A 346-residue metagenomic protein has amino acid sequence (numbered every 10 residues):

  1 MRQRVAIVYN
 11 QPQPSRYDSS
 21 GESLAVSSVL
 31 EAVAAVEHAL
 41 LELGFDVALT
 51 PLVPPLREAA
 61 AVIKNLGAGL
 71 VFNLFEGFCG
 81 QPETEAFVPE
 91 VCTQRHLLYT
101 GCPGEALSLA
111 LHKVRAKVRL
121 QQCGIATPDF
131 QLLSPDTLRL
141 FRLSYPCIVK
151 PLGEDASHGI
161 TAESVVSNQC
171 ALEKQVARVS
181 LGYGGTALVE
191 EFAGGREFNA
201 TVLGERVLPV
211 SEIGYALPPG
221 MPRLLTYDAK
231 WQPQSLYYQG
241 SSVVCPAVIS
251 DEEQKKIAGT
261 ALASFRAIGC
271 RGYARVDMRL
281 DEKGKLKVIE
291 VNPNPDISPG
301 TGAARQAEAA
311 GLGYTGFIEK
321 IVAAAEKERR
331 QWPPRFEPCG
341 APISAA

Functional and structural regions predicted by a protein language model:
M1-L98, E105, L109-L111, S134-R139 (+3 more regions): ATP-binding N-terminal substructure of ATP-dependent carboxylate-amine bond-forming enzymes
R2-Y9, K64-G67, L107-R196: Active-site nucleotide/adenylate-binding loops and adjacent lid/helix of ATP-dependent enzymes
Q3-V5, F72, I148, N199-E205 (+1 more regions): A short beta-strand motif that forms the metal-chelation/ATP-contact edge of phosphoryl-transfer active sites
P14-D18, D155-H158, Q234-Y237, P299-G300: Short acidic/His/Gly/Ser-rich catalytic and metal-binding motifs that mark active-site loops of diverse hydrolases
S20-V26, T161-V166, A304-Q306: Short glycine-enriched, charge-decorated loop/helix-capping segments at active-site entrances that position
V47, L98-Y99, T127, C147 (+1 more regions): Hydrophobic beta-strand scaffold residues
R119, G124, V248-A346: ATP-dependent carboxylate activation and anion-phosphoryl transfer catalytic cores that bind Mg-ATP to form
Q169-G259, L280-K287: Phosphate-binding site of ATP-dependent enzymes
